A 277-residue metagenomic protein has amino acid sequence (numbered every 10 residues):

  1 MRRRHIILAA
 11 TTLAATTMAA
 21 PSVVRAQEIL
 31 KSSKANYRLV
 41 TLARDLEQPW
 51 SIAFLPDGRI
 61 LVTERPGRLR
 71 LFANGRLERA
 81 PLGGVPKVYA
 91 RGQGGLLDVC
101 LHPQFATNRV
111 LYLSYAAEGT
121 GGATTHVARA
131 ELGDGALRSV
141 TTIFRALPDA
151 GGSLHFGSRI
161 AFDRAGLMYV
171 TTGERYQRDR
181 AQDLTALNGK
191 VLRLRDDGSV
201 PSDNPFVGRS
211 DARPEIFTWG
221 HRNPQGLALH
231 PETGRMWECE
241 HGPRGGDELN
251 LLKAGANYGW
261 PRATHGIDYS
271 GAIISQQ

Functional and structural regions predicted by a protein language model:
M1-R2, V23, R68, T107 (+1 more regions): Intrinsically disordered, low-complexity sequence elements enriched in Ser/Thr/Gly/Pro
M1-T12, S22: N-terminal secretory signal peptides and thylakoid transit peptides that target proteins across membranes
R4, E28-S33, G94-L96, Q104-A106 (+2 more regions): Beta-propeller domain segments
A15-T17: Gram-positive Sec-dependent secretion signals
A19, V24-A26: Boundary at the C-terminal end of the N-terminal hydrophobic targeting segment
A26-D179, G226-L229, R235-G242: Acidic, Gly/Ser/Thr-rich repeat motifs that build Ca2+-stabilized beta-propeller blades
